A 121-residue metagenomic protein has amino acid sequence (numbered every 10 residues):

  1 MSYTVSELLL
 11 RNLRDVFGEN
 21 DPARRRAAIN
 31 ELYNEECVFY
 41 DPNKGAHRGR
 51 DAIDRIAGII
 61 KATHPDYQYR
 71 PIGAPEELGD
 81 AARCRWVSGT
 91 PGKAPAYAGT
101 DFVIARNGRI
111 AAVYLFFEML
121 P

Functional and structural regions predicted by a protein language model:
S2-E35: Short acidic-aromatic low-complexity motifs
Y3-T4, G18, D54, I60-P121: A beta-strand edge to alpha-helix "cap/lid" segment located at domain peripheries
V16, Y40-N43, T90: A general structural-boundary detector
A23, H47, K93: Loop/helix-junction capping segments adjacent to catalytic residues or to phosphate/diphosphate-binding pockets
R26-L78: A solvent-exposed, acidic/Ser-Thr-rich amphipathic alpha-helical stretch
